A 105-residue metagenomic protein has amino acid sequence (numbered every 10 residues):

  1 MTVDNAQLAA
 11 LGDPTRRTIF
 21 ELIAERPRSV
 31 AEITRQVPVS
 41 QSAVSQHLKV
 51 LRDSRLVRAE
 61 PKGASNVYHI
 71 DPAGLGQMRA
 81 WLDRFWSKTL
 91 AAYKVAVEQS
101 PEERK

Functional and structural regions predicted by a protein language model:
M1-V3, E21, L75-K105: Amphipathic alpha-helical dimerization/coiled-coil segments that flank or bridge DNA-binding/regulatory modules
T2-S42, S65-G76: N-terminal helix-turn-helix DNA-binding core of bacterial DNA-binding proteins
A31-E32, E60, M78, K105: Short, hydrophobic secondary-structure boundary micro-motifs
L48-K49: Short, hydrophobic-biased segments on the C-terminal half of alpha helices that form "recognition helices"
R52-G63, H69: Beta-hairpin "wing" of winged helix-turn-helix
